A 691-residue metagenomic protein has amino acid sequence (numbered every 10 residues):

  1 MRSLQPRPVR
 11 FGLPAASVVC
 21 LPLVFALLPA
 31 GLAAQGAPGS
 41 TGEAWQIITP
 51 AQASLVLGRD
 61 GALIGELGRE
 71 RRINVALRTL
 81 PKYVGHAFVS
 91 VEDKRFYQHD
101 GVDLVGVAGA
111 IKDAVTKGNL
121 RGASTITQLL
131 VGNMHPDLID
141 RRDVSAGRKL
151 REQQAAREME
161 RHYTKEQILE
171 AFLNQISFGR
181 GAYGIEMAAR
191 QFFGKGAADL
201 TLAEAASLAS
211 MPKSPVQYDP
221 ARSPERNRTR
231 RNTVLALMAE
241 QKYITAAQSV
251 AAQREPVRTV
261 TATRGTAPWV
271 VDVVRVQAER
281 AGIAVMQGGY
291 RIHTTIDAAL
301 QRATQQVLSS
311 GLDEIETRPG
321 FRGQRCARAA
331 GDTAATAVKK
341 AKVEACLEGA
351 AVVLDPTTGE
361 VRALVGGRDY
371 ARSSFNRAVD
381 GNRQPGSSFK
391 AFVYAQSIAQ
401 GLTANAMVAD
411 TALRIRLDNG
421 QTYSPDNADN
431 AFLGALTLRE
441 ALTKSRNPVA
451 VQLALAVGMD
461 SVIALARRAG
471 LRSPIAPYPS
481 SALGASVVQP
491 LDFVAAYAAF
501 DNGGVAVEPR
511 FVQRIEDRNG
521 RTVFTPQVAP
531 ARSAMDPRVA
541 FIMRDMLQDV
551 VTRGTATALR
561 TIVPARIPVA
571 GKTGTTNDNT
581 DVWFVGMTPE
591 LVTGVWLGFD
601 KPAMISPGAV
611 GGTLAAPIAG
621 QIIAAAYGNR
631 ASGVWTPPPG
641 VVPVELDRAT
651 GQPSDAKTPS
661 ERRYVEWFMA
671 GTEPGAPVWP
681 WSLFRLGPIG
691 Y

Functional and structural regions predicted by a protein language model:
A15-A30: Bacterial N-terminal signal peptides
G31, N119, A123-S310, G323 (+7 more regions): Non-catalytic, structured segments within soluble enzyme domains
R72-L80, I292, E344-G349, R372-F392 (+3 more regions): Short active-site loop at a secondary-structure junction that contains or immediately precedes the catalytic residue(s)
A87-V89, D93, M238, T304 (+8 more regions): Active-site SXXK
Y97-V107, Y183-E186, T245-S249, R372-F375 (+3 more regions): Short, well-structured active-site flanking segments
D113-D140, A198, A262-T266, V276 (+4 more regions): Conserved catalytic neighborhood of penicillin-recognizing serine enzymes
T294-D355, E360-V365, D369-F375, F389 (+2 more regions): A penicillin-recognizing enzyme superfamily signal
T422-N427, G458-A495, G504, E508-F511: Mid-domain, small-residue-enriched loop/turn segments at the edges of structured enzyme/sensor domains
